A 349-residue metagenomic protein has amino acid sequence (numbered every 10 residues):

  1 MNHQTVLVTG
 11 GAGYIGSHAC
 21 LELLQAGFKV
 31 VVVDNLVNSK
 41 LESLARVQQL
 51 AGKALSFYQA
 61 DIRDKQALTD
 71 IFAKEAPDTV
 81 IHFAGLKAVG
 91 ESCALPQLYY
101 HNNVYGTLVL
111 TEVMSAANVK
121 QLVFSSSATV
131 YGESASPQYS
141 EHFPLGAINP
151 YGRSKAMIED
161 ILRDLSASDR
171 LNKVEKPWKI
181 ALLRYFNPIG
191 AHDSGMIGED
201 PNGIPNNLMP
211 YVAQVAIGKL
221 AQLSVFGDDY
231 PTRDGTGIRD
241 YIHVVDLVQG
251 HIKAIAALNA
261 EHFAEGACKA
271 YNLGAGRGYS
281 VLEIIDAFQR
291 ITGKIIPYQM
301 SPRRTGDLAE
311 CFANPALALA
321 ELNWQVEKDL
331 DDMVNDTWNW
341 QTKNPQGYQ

Functional and structural regions predicted by a protein language model:
M1-A191: N-terminal Rossmann-like NAD(P)+-binding domain of SDR-like oxidoreductases, especially those catalyzing
A60, F72, Y99, H142 (+6 more regions): Pocket-edge positions in alpha/beta enzyme catalytic cores
Y100, I148-A156, G198, N202-N206 (+2 more regions): Short-chain dehydrogenase/reductase
N172-E175, S194-G195, E261-E265: Short helix-coil transition/hinge motifs at the ends and kinks of transmembrane helices, capturing the brief
G190-H192, D229-Y230: Short, basic/glycine-rich phosphate-binding loops at helix/coil junctions that contact nucleotide phosphates
D193-I197, T236-G237: Short acidic, glycine/proline-rich loop/turn micro-motifs
L208-Q349: C-terminal substrate-binding subdomain of Rossmann-fold SDR/epimerase-dehydratase oxidoreductases
